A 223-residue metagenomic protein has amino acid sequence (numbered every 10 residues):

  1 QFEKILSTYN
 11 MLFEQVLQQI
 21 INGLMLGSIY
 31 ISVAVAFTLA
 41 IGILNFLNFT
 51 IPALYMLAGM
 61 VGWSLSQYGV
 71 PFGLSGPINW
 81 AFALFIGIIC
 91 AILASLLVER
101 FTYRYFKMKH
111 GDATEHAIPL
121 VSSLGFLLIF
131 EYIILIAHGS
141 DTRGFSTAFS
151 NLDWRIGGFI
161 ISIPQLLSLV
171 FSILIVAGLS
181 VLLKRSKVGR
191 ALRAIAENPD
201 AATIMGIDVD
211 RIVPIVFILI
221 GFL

Functional and structural regions predicted by a protein language model:
F2-V33, V61, F72-A83, H110-A117 (+3 more regions): Membrane-interfacial amphipathic/re-entrant helices at transmembrane-helix boundaries
V16-S66, F101, F106-T114: Single transmembrane alpha-helix segments in multi-pass membrane proteins
Y30-A34, L54, A58-G62, N79 (+11 more regions): Alpha-helical transmembrane segments in multi-pass membrane proteins
A34-I43, G62, A94-Y103, F126 (+5 more regions): Alpha-helical transmembrane segments of polytopic integral membrane proteins, especially the permease/helical cores
N45, S66-L74, K107, H138-T142 (+2 more regions): Short helix-capping/hinge motifs at transmembrane helix termini and TM-loop junctions
F72-F126: Alpha-helical transmembrane segments within multi-pass membrane transporters and channels
S123-I156: Extracellular/periplasmic helix-loop junction at the C-terminal end of a transmembrane helix in multi-pass membrane
I160-L223: Helix-loop-helix "hairpin" substructures at the membrane interface of multi-pass membrane proteins
